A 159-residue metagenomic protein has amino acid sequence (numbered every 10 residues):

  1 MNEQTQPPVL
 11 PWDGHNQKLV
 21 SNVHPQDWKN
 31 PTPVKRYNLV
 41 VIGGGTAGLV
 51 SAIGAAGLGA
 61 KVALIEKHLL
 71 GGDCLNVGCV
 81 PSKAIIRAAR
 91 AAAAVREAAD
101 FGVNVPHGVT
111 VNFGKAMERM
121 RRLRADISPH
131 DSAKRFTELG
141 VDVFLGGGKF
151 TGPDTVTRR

Functional and structural regions predicted by a protein language model:
N2-Y37, I53-A60, I65-R159: Glycine-rich flavin
G43-T46, K67-H68: Glycine-rich Rossmann-fold phosphate-binding loop(s) that bind the pyrophosphate of adenine dinucleotide cofactors
L49: Residues forming the Rossmann-fold NAD(P)(H) cofactor-binding site
